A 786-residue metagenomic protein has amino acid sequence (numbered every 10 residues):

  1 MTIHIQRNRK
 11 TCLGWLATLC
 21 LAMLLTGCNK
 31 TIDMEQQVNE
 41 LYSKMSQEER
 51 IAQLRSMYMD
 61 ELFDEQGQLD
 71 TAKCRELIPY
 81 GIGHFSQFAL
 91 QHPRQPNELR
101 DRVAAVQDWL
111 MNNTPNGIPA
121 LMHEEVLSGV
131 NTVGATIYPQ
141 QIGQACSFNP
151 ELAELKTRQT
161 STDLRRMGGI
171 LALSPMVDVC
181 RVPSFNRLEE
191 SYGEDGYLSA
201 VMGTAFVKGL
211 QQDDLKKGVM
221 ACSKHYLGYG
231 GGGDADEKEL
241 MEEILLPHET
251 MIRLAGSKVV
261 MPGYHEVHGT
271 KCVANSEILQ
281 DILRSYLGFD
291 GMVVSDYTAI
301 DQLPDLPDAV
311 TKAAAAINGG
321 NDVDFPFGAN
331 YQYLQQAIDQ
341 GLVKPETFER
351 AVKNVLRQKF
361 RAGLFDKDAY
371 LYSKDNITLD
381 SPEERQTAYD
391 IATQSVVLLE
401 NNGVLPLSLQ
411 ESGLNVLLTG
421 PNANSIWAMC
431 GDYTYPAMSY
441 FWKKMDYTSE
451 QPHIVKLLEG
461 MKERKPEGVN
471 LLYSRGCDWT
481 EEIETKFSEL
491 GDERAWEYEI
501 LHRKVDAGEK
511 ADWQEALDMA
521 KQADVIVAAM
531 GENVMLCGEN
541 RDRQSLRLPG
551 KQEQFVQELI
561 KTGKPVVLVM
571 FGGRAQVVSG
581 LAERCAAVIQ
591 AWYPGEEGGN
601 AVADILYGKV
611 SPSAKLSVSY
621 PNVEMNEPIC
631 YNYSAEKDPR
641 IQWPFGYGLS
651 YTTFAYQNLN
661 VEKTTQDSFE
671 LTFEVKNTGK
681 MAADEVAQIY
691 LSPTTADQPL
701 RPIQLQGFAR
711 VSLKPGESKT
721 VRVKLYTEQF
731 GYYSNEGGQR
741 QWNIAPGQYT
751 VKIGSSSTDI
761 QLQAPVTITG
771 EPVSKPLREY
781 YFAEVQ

Functional and structural regions predicted by a protein language model:
M1-R9: N-terminal secretory signal peptides that target proteins for export/translocation
H4, C28-G737, Q741, P746-I753 (+2 more regions): Glycoside hydrolase catalytic-domain context in secreted enzymes
W15-T26: Bacterial N-terminal signal peptides
D759-K775: Short beta-strand elements
